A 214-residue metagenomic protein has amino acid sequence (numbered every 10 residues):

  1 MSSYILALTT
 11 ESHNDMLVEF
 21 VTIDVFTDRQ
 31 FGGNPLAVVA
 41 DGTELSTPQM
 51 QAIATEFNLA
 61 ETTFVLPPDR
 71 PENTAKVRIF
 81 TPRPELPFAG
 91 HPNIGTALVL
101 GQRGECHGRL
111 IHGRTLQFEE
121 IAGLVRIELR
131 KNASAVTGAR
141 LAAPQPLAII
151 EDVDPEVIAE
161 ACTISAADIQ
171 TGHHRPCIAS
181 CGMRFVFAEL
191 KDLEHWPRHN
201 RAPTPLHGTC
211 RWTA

Functional and structural regions predicted by a protein language model:
S3-A89, I94-A214: Active-site proximal loop and beta-alpha junction motif in alpha/beta enzyme cores
